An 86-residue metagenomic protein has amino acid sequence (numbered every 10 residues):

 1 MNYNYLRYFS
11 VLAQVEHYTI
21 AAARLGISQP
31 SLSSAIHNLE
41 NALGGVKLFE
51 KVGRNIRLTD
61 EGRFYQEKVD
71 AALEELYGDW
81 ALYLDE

Functional and structural regions predicted by a protein language model:
N2-Y8, Q29, G62, V69: The N-cap/first-turn positions of alpha helices within or immediately adjacent to helix-turn-helix DNA-binding domains
R7-S10, H37: Core alpha-helical elements of the protein kinase catalytic domain, predominantly the helix directly N-terminal
F9, A21-A22, T59-G62: Hydrophobic two-helix hairpin corresponding to the core of helix-turn-helix DNA-binding domains
L12-S28: Short helix-boundary/capping micro-motifs
E40-L58: A short LG(V/I)-centered, amphipathic sequence patch enriched for acidic residue(s) preceding the LG motif
A42-L43, Y65-E86: Alpha-helical linker/hinge and terminal dimerization helices associated with HTH transcriptional regulators
